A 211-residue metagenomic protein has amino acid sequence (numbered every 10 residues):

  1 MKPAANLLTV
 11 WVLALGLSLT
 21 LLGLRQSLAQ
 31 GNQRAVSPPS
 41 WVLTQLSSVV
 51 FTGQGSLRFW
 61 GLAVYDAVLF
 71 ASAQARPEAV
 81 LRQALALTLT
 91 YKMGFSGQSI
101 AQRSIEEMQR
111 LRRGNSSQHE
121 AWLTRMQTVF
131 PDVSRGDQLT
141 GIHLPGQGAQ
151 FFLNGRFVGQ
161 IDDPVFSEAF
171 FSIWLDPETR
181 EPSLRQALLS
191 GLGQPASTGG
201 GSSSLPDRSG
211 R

Functional and structural regions predicted by a protein language model:
K2-V12: Bacterial N-terminal signal peptides that target proteins for export
V10-L22: Bacterial N-terminal signal peptides
L24, L28-R211: Terminal leader/tail segments of proteins
